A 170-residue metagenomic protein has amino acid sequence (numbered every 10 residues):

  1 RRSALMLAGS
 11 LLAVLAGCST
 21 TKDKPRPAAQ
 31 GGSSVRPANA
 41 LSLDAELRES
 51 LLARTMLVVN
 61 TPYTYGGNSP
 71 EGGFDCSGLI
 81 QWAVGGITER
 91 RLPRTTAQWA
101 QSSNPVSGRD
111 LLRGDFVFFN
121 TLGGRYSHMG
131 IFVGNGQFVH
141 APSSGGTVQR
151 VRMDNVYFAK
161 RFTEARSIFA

Functional and structural regions predicted by a protein language model:
R1-M6: N-terminal export leaders
L12-A38: Bacterial Sec signal peptide processing site at the extreme N-terminus
L47-T55, C76, I80: Stable alpha-helical elements in mature extracytoplasmic
R54-P62, W82-R90, N120, A141 (+1 more regions): Structured segments of extracytoplasmic/periplasmic soluble domains in secreted or envelope-associated proteins
T61-R113: Catalytic cysteine-centered active-site loop
R90-T147: ...with weaker cross-activation on analogous glycine-rich loops/strands in unrelated enzymes
S144-V156: Catalytic alpha/beta core of large soluble enzyme barrels
K160-A170: Low-complexity, Gly/Ser/Thr/Pro-rich intrinsically disordered linker/tail segments
